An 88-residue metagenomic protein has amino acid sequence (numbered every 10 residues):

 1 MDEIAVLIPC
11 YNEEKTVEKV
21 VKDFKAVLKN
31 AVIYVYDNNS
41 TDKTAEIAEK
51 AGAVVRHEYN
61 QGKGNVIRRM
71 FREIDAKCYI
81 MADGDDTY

Functional and structural regions predicted by a protein language model:
M1-D23: N-proximal low-complexity "stem/linker" segments adjacent to membrane-targeting elements
E3-I4, N30, G52, A76: Local beta-strand N-terminus motif with an aromatic residue
I8, V21, N30-N39: Short beta-strand/loop segment that forms part of the nucleotide-sugar
N12, N39, Q61-G62: Short beta->alpha linker loops
K15-K19, D42-A51: Acidic helix N-cap motif at the loop->helix transition within catalytic regions of sugar-transfer enzymes
V32-Y34, A45-E73: Conserved donor nucleotide-binding strand/loop of the catalytic core
Y79: Short aromatic/hydrophobic "clamp" motif used to bind/position activated sugar donors
D83-T87: The conserved acidic donor/metal-binding loop of glycosyltransferases
